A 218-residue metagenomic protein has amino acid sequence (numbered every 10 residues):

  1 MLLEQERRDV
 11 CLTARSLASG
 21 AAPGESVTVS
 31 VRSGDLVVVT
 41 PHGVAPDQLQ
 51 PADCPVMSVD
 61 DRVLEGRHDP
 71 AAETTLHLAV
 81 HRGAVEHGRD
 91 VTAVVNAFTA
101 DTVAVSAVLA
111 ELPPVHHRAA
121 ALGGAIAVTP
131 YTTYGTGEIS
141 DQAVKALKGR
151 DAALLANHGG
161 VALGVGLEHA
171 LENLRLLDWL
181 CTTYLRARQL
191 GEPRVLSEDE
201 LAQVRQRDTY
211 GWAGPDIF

Functional and structural regions predicted by a protein language model:
M1-F218: Glycine-rich flexible loops
